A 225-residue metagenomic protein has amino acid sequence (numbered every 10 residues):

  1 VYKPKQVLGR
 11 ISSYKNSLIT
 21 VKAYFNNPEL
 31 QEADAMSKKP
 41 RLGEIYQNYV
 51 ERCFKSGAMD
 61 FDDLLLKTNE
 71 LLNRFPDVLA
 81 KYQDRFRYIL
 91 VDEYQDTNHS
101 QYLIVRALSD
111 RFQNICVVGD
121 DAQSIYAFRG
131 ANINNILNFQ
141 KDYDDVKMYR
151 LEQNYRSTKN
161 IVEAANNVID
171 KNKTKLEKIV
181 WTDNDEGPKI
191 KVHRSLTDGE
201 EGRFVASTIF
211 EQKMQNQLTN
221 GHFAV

Functional and structural regions predicted by a protein language model:
V1-R10, H193: Conserved P-loop NTPase-based nucleic-acid remodeling module centered on helicase motor cores
V1-Y2, K81-Q83, Q217-G221: Short helix-terminating capping/connector loops at secondary-structure junctions
P4-L8, I19, M36: "flanking P-loop NTPase cores in genome-maintenance ATPases
I11, Q31-N138, R150-S157: Conserved helicase NTPase motor core
K15-A23, A58, Q113, V168-V180: Proline-centered turn/helix-capping motifs that create local helix->coil transitions or kinks
Y24-E32, R85-R87, D121-A122, W181-K189 (+1 more regions): Short linear capping/connector segments at secondary-structure termini
D144-K147, E152-V225: Helicase P-loop NTPase motor core
